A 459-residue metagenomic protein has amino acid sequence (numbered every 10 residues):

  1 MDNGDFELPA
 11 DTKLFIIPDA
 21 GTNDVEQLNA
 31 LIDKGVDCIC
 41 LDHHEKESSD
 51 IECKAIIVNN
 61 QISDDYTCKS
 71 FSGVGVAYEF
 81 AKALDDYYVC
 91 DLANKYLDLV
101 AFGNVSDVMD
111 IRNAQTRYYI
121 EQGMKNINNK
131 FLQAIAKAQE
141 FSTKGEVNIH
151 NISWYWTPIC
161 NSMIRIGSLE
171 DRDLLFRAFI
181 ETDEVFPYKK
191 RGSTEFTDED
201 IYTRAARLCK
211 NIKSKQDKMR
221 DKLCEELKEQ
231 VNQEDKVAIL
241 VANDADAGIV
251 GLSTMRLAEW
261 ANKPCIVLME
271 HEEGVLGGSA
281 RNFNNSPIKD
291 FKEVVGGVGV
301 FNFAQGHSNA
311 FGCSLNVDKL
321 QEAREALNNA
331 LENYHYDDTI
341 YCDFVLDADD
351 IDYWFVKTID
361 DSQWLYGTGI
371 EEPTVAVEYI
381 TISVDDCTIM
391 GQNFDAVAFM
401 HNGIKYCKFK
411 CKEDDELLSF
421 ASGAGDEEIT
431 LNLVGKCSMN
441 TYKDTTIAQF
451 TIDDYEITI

Functional and structural regions predicted by a protein language model:
M1-L14, K34, D85-E325, T339 (+3 more regions): Hydrophobic helix-and-loop "lid/oligomerization" segment in the mid-to-C-terminal part of catalytic domains
A20-G21, H43-K46, N60-S63, N243-D244 (+1 more regions): Short, ordered loop/turn segments at secondary-structure junctions
A20-Q27, A247-L252: Short glycine/serine/threonine-rich phosphate/pyrophosphate-binding segments that cradle anionic phosphate groups
S49-S106, G306-H307: Short alpha-helices
V108, K125-Q133, A330-L418: A contiguous loop/helix-start segment that scaffolds small-molecule binding in enzyme catalytic cores
Q305, I359, V384, E428-M439: OB-fold and OB-like beta-barrel modules that bind single-stranded nucleic acids
D414-V434: Short nucleic-acid-contacting surface segments enriched for D/E, G, S/T with interspersed K/R
Y442-I459: OB-fold/S1-family single-stranded nucleic acid-binding modules
